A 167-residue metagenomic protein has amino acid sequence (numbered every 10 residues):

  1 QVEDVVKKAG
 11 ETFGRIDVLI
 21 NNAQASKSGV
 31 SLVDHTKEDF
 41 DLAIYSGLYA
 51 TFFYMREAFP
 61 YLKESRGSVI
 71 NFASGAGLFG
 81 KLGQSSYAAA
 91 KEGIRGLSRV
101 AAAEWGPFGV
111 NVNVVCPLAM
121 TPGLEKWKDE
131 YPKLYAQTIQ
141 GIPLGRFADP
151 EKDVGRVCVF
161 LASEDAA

Functional and structural regions predicted by a protein language model:
V2, V30-L32, T36-D41, T138: Substrate-binding pocket helix/loop in short-chain dehydrogenase/reductase
F13, Y61, F147-A167: C-terminal substrate-recognition "lid" of short-chain dehydrogenase/reductases
H35, G80-A88, V100: Active-site loop-to-helix junction immediately N-terminal to the catalytic Tyr of the SDR YXXXK motif in Rossmann-fold
M55, A90, S98: Active-site helix of classical SDR
P60, A103-P107, A167: Alpha-helical segment proximal to the catalytic Tyr-Lys
S74: Residue(s) in the substrate-gating loop at a strand-loop-helix junction that position the organic substrate next
P132-K152: Catalytic Tyr-x(3-8)-Lys segment
